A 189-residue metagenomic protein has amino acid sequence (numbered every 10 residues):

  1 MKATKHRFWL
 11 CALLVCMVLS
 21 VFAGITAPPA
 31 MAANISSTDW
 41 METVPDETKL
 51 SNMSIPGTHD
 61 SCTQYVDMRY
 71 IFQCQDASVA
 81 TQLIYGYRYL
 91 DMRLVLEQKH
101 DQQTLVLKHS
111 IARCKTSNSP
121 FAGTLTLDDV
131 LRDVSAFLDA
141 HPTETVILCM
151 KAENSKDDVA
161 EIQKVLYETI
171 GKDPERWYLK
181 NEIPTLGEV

Functional and structural regions predicted by a protein language model:
K2-L13: Bacterial N-terminal signal peptides that target proteins for export
A12-G24: Bacterial N-terminal signal peptides
V21-A33: Sec-dependent signal peptide cleavage junction
A33-Y85, Y89, Q98-A140: Long, acidic (Asp/Glu-rich), low-complexity accessory segments flanking structured domains
T58, V95, K151-E153: Active-site beta-loop-alpha junctions enriched in small/polar residues
Q82, R93, L148: Conserved, mostly hydrophobic/aromatic
H141-D157: Active-site groove signature of glycoside hydrolases
Y167-P184: Acidic, His- and aromatic-enriched active-site or binding-groove loops in soluble protein domains that engage sugars
